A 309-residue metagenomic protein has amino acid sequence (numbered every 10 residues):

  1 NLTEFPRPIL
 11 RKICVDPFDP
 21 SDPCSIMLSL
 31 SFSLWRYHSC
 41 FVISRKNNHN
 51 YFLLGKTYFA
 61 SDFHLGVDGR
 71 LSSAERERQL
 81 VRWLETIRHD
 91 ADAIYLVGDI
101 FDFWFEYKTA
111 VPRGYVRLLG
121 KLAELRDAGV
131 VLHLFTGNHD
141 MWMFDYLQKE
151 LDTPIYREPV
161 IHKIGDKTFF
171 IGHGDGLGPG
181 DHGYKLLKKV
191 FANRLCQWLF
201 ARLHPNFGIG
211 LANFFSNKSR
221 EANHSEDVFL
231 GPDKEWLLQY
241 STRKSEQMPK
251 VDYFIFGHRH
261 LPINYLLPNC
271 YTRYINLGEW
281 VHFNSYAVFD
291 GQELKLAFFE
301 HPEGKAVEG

Functional and structural regions predicted by a protein language model:
N1-I9, C14-K46: Short, low-complexity, charge-dense intrinsically disordered segments
Y51, G55-K56, A60, L65-I164: Core catalytic region of metal-dependent phosphoesterases/phosphodiesterases, especially metallo-beta-lactamase-like
K56, A93, K167, D252 (+1 more regions): Conserved catalytic motifs of the protein kinase core domain
G66-D68, D102-F105, L134-D145, L177-P179 (+2 more regions): Active-site environment of divalent metal-dependent phosphoester hydrolases
E150, P154-R157, F170, D175 (+2 more regions): Conserved beta-sheet core of the metallophosphoesterase superfamily
I164-G165, F289: Structural motif
G174-W236: Active-site-proximal loop/helix segment associated with metal-binding centers of metalloenzymes
